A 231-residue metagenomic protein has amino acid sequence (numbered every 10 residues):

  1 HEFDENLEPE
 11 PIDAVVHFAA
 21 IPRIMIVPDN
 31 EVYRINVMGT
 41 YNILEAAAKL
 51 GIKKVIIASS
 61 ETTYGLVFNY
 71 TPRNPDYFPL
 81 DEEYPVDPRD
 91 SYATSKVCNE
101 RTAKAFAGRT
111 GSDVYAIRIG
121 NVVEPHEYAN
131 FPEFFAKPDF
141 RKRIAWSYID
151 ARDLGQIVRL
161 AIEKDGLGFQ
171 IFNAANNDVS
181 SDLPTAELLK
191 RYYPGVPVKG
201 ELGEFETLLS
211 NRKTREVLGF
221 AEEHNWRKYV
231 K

Functional and structural regions predicted by a protein language model:
H1-I35: NAD(P)H-binding glycine-rich loop region in Rossmannoid oxidoreductase-like domains and their noncatalytic homologs
A14, E31-N42, V86, T94-S95 (+1 more regions): Glycine-rich NAD(P)-binding loop of the Rossmann-fold in SDR/ketoreductase-type enzymes
I24, E61-N74, S91-V97, V122-H126: Conserved catalytic-site region of short-chain dehydrogenase/reductase
R34, N69-G111, R141: Catalytic helix-loop patch of NAD(P)-dependent Rossmann-fold dehydrogenases
N42-R89: Conserved Rossmann-fold NAD(P)-dependent oxidoreductase catalytic core, especially the SDR/UDP-sugar
S59, E100-P125: Conserved beta-loop-beta element that borders a ligand/cofactor-binding pocket
V122-D139, R143-I171: Alpha-helical substrate-binding/gating segment
G155-N211, E216: Mid/C-terminal beta-alpha module of Rossmann-like enzyme folds, strongest in SDR-family dehydrogenases/epimerases
